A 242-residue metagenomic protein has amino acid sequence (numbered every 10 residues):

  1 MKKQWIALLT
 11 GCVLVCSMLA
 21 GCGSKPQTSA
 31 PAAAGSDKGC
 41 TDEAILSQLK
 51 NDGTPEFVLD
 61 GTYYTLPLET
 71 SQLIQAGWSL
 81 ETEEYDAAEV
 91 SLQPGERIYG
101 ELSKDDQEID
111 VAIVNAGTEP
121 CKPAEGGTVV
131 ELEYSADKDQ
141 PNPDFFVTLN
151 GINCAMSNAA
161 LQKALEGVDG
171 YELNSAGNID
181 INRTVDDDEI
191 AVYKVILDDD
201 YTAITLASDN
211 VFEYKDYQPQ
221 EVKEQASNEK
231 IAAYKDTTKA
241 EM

Functional and structural regions predicted by a protein language model:
M1-L9: Bacterial N-terminal signal peptides that target proteins for export
G11-V13: Repetitive helical segments and hydrophobic/amphipathic motifs
S17-G21: C-terminal motif of bacterial Sec signal peptides marking the signal peptidase cleavage site
K25-T82: N-terminal, intrinsically disordered, polar/charged segments of Gram-positive cell-envelope systems that serve as
A30-K50, A116-P141: Compositionally biased P/S/T/G-rich terminal and signal peptide-adjacent segments that lie outside catalytic cores
G35, G39-D42, I74-K122, M156-Q218 (+1 more regions): A cross-family detector of function-defining hotspots
P55-Y63, Y99-G100, D144-C154: Second-shell loop/turn segments in exported
P67, N142-L165: Secreted/surface-exposed cysteine- and glycine-rich disulfide frameworks
